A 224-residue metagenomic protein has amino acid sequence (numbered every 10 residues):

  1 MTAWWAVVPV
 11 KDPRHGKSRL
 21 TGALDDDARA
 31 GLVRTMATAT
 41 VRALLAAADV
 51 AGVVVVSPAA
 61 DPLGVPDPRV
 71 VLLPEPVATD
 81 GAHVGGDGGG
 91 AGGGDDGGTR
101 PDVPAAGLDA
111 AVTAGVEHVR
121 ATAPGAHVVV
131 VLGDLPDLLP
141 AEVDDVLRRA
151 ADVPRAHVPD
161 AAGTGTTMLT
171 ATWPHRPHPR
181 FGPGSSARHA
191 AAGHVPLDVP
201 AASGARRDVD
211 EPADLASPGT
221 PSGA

Functional and structural regions predicted by a protein language model:
M1-L20: N-terminal nucleotide-binding beta1-loop-alpha1 segment
V33-V50: A short, N-terminal amphipathic alpha-helix
V50-L72: Acidic donor-binding segment of Leloir-type glycosyltransferases
P66-D87, D95-H127, S185-R188: Short phosphate-binding loop-to-helix
L132-P136: The conserved acidic donor/metal-binding loop of glycosyltransferases
L138-G163: Conserved donor-nucleotide/metal-binding helix-loop-beta segment in metal-dependent transferases, i.e., the alpha-helix
T167-H194: Short, glycine-/small-residue-rich phosphate/pyrophosphate-handling segment
G184-A224: Conserved alpha/beta core of the MobA/IspD/sugar-nucleotide pyrophosphorylase nucleotidyltransferase superfamily
